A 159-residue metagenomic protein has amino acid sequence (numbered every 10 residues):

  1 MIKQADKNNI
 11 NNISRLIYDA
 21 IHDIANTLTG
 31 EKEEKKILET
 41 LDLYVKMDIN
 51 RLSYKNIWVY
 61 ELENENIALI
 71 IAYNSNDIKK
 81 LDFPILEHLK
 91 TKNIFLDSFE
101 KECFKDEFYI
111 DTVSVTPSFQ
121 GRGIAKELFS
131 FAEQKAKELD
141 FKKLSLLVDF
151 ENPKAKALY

Functional and structural regions predicted by a protein language model:
M1-R15, H22-T27: A short beta-loop-alpha structural element at the N-terminal edge of CoA-dependent acyl/N-acetyltransferase catalytic
H22-V45, K55-N56, L89-T91: Conserved GNAT-fold acetyl-CoA-binding loop/helix
K46-V59, N76-K80, Y109: A short helix-loop-beta-strand connector motif used in the catalytic cores of GNAT acetyltransferases and, in some
V59, E65-N74, Y109, S114: Conserved beta-strand in the GNAT
N74-F108, T112: Conserved acyl-donor/pantetheine-binding loop and adjacent beta-alpha core of acyl/acetyltransferases and related
D106-F108, F129, A136-L147: Conserved GNAT acetyl-CoA-binding A-motif
D111-Q120, L146-A155: Conserved beta-strand-loop-alpha-helix junction that forms the acyl-donor binding cleft
V115, G121-Q134, E138: Conserved acetyl-CoA-binding loop-helix of GNAT-fold acetyltransferases
